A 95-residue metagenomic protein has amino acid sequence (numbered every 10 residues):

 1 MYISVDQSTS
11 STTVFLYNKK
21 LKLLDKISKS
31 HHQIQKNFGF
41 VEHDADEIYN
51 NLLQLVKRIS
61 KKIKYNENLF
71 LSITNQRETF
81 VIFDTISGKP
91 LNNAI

Functional and structural regions predicted by a protein language model:
M1-N92: N-terminal glycine/serine-rich phosphate-binding loop of ATP-dependent small-molecule kinases, especially carbohydrate
